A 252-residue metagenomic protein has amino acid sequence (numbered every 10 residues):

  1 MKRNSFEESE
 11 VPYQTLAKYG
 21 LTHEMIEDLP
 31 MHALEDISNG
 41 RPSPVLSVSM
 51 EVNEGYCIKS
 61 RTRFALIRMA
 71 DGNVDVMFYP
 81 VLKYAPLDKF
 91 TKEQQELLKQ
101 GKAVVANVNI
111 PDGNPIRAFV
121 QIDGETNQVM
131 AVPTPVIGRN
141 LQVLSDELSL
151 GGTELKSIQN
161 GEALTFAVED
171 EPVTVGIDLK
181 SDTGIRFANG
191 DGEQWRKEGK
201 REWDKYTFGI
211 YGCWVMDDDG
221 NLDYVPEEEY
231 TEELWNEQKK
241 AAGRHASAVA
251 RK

Functional and structural regions predicted by a protein language model:
M1-D36, I58-K83: Charged, compositionally biased non-catalytic regions
M1-R3, V48, V108, G113 (+2 more regions): Classical N-terminal secretory signal peptides
Y19-H23, F119-K252: A eukaryote-biased signal for long
G20-E51, V81-D112, D146-Q159: Short, flexible domain-boundary/linker segments around small modular repeats
S47, I58-A65, A70-K92, E96-Q100 (+2 more regions): Beta-strand-dominated lipid-handling architectures at cellular/organellar boundaries
S47-S49, R63, V105-N107, F119-Q121 (+2 more regions): Ser/Thr- (and often Asn-) enriched beta-sheet segments in non-cytosolic proteins
M50-G55, A65-D71, N109-D112, I122-T126 (+2 more regions): Short, flexible beta-strand-to-coil junctions
